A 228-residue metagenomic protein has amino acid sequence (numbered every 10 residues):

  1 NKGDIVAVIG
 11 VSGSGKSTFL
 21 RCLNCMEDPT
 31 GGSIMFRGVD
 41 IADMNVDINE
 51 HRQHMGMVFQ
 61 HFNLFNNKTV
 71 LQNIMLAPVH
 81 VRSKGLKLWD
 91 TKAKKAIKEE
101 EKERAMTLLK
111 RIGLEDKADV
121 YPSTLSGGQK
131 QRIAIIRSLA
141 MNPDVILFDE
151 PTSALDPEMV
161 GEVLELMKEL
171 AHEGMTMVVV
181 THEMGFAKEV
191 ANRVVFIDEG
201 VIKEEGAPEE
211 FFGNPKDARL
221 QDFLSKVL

Functional and structural regions predicted by a protein language model:
N1-P208: ABC family nucleotide-binding domain
F196-E199, E205, E209-L228: C-terminal boundary and immediately downstream tail of ABC-type ATPase nucleotide-binding domains
